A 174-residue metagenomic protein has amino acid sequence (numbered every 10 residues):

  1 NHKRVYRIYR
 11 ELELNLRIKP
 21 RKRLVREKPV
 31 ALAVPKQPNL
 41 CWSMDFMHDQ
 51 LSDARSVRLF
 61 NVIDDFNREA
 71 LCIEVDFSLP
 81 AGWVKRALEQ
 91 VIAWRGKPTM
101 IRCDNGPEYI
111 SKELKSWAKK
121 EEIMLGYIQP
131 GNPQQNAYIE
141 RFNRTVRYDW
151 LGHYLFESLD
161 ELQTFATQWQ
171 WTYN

Functional and structural regions predicted by a protein language model:
N1-N174: Charged DNA-binding/catalytic regions of mobile-element recombinases
